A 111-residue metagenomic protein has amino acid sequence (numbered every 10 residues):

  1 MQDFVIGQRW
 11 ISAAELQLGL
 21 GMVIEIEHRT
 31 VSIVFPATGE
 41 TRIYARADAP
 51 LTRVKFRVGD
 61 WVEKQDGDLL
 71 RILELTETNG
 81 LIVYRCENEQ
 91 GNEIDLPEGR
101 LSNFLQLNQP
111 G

Functional and structural regions predicted by a protein language model:
M1-A14, V54-L73: Short coil-to-beta transition motif at edge beta-strands of beta-rich domains
G7-I11, V23-E25, T30: Generic alpha-helical hydrophobic packing signal
A13-L16, I24-I26, P36, Q65: A short, compositionally biased micro-patch
L18-I26, D68-T78: Short beta-strand-centered aromatic/proline hotspots
G19, R29-I33, G80-R85: Short aromatic-glycine-enriched beta-strand elements
R29-I43: Short, basic/aromatic beta-hairpin or loop at an interaction surface
G39-G67, N79-L81, E87-G111: Intrinsically disordered, low-complexity, charged/polar segments
